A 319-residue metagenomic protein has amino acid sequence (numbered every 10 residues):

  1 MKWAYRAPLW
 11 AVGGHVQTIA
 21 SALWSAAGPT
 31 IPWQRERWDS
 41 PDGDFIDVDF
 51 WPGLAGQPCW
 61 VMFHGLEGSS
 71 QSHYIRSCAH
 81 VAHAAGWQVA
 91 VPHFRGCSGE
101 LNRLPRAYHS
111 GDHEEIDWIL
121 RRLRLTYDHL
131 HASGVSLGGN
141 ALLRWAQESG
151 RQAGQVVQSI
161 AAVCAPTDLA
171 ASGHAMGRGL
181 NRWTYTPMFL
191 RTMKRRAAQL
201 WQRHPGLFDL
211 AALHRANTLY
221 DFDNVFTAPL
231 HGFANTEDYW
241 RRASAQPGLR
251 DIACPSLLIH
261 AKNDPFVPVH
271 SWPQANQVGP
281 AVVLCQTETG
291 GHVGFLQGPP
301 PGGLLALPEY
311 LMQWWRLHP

Functional and structural regions predicted by a protein language model:
G14-G53, L296-G298: N-terminal cap/lid segment of alpha/beta-hydrolase-fold proteins
Q57-G65: Short beta-strand element of the alpha/beta-hydrolase
Y74-V91: Short amphipathic alpha-helix adjacent to the substrate-entry channel of hydrolases
V81, R95-H131: Catalytic nucleophile-loop/oxyanion-hole region of alpha/beta-hydrolase and closely related hydrolase-like folds
T126, H131-L230: Alpha/beta-hydrolase-fold enzymes
V225-G248: Active-site nucleophile elbow and catalytic-triad environment of alpha/beta-hydrolase enzymes
I252, L258-H260, D264: Short beta-strand/loop motif that positions the catalytic acidic residue of the alpha/beta-hydrolase fold
G290-L304: Catalytic histidine-centered segment of alpha/beta-hydrolase-like enzymes
